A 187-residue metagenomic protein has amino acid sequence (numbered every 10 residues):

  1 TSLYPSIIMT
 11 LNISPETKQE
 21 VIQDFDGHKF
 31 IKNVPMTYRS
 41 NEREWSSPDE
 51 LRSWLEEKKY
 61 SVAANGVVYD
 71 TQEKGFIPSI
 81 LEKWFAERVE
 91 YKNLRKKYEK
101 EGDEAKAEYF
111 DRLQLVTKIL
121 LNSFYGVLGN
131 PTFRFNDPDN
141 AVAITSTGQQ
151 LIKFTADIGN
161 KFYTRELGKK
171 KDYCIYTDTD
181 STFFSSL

Functional and structural regions predicted by a protein language model:
T1-L187: Conserved acidic
